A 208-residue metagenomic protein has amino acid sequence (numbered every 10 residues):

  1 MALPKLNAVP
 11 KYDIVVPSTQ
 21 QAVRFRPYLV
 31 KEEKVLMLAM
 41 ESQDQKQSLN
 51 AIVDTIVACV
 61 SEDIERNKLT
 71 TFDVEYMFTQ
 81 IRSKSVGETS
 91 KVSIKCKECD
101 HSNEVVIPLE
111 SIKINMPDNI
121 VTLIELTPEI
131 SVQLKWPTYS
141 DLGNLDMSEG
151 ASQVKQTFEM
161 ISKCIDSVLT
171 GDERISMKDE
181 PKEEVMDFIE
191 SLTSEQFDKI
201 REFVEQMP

Functional and structural regions predicted by a protein language model:
M1-P208: Long C-terminal interaction/binding lobes of large macromolecular proteins
